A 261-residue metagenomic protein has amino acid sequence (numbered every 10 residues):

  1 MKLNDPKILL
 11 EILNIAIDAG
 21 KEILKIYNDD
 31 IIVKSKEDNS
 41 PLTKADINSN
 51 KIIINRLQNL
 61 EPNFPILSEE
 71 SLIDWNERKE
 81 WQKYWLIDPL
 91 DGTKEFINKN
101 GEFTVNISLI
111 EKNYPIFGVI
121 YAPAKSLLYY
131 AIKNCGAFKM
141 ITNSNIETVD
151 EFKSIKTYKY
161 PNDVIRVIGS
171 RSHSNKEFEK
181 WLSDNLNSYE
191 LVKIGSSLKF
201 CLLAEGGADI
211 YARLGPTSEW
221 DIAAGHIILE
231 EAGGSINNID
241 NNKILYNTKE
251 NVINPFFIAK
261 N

Functional and structural regions predicted by a protein language model:
M1-A16, G20-K21, Y158, K180-N185 (+1 more regions): Oxyanion/phosphate-interacting regions
M1-L90, E111, K180-S183, C201 (+1 more regions): N-terminal subdomain of lithium-sensitive/metallo-dependent phosphomonoesterases centered on the IMPase/IPPase/PAP
I23, D46, L57, T93 (+6 more regions): Residue-level signal for inorganic ion chemistry
W81-P123: Glycine-rich active-site/cofactor-binding loop and its immediate structural neighborhood
S108-F200, I244-N261: Acidic beta-strand-loop-alpha-helix segment within the catalytic core of divalent metal-dependent phosphate-processing
